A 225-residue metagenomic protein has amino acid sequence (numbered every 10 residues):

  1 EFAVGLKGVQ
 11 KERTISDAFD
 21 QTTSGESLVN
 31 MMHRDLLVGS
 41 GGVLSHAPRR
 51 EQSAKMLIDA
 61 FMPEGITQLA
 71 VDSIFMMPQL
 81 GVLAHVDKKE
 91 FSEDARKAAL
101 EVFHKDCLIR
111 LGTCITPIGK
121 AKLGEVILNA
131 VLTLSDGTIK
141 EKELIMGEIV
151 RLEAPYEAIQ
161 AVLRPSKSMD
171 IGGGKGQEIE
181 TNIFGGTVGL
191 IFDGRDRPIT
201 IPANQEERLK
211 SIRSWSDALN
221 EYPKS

Functional and structural regions predicted by a protein language model:
E1-S225: Helical "lid/coupling" subdomains associated with nucleotide-phosphate turnover
